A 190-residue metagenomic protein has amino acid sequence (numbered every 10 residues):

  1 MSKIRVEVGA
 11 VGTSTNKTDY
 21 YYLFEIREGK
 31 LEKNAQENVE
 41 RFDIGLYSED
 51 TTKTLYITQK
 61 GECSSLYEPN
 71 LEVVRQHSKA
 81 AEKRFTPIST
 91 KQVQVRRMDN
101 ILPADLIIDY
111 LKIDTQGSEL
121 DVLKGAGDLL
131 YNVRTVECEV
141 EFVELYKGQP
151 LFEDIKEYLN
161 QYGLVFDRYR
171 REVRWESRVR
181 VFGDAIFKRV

Functional and structural regions predicted by a protein language model:
M1-V190: Phosphate/nucleotide-binding beta-alpha loop and adjacent structural elements of enzyme active sites
